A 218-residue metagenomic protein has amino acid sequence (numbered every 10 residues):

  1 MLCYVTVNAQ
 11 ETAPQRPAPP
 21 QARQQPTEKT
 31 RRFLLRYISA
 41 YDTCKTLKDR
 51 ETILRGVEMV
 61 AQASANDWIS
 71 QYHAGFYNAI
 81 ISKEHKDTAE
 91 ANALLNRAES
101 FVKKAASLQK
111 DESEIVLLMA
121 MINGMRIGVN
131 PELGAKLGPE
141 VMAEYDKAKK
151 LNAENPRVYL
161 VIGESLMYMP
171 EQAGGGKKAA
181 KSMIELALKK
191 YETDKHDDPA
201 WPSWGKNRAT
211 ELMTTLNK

Functional and structural regions predicted by a protein language model:
A9-H73: N-terminal leader/linker segments that initiate helical-solenoid repeat arrays
A13-P17, K178-S182, L186-K218: Terminal, low-structured helical/coil segments at or just beyond the last alpha-helical repeat
A40-K45, I80-A89, A120, M125-G134 (+2 more regions): Short coil/turn linking the two alpha-helices of tandem helical-hairpin repeats
D42-G56, E90-S100, G134-M142, K181-L186: Helix-turn-helix repeat elements of alpha-solenoid scaffolds
V60, A105, K147-A148, A187: Canonical positions in the second alpha-helix
A74, I81, M119, R126 (+4 more regions): Structural register within alpha-helical repeat arrays
